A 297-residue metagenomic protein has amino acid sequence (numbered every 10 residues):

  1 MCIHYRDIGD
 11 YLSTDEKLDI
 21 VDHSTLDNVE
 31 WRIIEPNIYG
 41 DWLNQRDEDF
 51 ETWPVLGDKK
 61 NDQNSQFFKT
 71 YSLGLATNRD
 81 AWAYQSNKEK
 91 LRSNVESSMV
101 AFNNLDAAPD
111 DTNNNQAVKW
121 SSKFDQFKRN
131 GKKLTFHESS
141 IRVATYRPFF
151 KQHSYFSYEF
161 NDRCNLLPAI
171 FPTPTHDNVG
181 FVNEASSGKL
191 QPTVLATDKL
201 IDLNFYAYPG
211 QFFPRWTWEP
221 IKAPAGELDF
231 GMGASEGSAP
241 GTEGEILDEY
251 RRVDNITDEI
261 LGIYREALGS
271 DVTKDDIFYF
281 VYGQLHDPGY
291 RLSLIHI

Functional and structural regions predicted by a protein language model:
M1-I295: Sequence-level detector for compositionally biased, low-complexity segments
